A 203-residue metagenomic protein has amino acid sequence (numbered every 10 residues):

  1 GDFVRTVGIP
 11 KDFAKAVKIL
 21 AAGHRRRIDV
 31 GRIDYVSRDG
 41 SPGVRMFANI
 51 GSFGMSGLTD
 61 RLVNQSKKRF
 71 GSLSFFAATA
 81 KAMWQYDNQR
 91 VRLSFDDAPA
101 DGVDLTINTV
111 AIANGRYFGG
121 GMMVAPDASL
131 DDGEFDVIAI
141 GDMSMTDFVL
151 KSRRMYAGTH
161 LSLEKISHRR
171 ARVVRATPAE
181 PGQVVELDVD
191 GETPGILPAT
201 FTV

Functional and structural regions predicted by a protein language model:
G1-N108: Catalytic core of DAGKc-family lipid kinases
R27, D87-Q89, T106, I112 (+4 more regions): A generic structural signal for well-ordered coil/turn residues at beta-strand boundaries that shape enzyme active-site
R32-D34, N49, S94, A111-A113 (+4 more regions): Residues in well-ordered beta-strands of folded domains
D39, S56, F118, M145-T146 (+1 more regions): Residue-level signal for secondary-structure boundary sites
S41, L58-D60, G120, D147-F148 (+1 more regions): Short acidic, gly/pro-rich beta-turn/loop elements at beta-sheet edges and active-site/ligand-binding grooves
S52, S56, A111-P126, E192-T193: Glycine-rich phosphate/pyrophosphate-binding beta-alpha loops
K67-S74, G115, G120, P126-V149: Gly/Ser/Thr-rich active-site loops/lids in small-molecule metabolic enzymes that frequently grip phosphoryl groups
F95-A100, D104, S129-L130, A139-V203: ATP/nucleoside-binding phosphotransfer catalytic cores, i.e., glycine-rich phosphate-binding loops
